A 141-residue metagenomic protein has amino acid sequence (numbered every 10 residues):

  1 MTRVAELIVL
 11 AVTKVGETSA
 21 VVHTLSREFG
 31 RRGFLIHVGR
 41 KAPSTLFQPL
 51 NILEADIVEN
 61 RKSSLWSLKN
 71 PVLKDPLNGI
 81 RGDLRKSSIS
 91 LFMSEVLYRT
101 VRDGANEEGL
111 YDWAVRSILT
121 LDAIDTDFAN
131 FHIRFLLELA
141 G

Functional and structural regions predicted by a protein language model:
M1-G141: Non-catalytic alpha-helical scaffolds and adjoining flexible linkers that form interface surfaces for assembly
